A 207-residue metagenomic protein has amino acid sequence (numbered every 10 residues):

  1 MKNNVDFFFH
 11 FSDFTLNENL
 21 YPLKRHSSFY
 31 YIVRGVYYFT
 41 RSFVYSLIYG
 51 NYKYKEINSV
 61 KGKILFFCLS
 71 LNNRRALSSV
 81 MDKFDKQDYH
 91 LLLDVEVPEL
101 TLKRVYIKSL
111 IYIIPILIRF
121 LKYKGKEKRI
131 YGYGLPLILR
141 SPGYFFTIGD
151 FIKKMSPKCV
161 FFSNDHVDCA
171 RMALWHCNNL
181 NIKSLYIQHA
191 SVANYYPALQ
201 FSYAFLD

Functional and structural regions predicted by a protein language model:
M1-D207: Active-site and donor-binding regions of nucleotide-sugar-utilizing enzymes
